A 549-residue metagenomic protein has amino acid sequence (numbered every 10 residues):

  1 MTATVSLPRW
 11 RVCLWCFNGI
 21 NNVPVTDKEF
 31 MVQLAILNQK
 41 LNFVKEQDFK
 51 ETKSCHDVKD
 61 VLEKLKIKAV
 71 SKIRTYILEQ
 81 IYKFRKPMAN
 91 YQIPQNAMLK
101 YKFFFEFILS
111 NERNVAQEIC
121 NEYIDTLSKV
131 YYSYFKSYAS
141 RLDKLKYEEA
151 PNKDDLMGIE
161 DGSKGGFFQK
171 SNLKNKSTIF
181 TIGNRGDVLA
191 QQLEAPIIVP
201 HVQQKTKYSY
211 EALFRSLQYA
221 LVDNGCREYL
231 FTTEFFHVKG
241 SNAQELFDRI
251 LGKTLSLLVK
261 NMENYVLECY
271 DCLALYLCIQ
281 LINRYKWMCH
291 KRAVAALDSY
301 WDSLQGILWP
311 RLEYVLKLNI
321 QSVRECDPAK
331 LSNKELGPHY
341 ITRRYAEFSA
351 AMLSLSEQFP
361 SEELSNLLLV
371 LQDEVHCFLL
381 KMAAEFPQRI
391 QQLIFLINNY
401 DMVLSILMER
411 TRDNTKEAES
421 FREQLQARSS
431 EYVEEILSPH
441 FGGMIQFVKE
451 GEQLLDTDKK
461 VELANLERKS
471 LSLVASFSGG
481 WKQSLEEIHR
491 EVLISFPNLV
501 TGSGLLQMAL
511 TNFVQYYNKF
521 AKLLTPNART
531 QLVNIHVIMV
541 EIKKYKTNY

Functional and structural regions predicted by a protein language model:
T2-V32, R85, A89-N96, K100-Y147 (+11 more regions): Extended amphipathic alpha-helical scaffold segments
T2-W15, G19, E46, K53 (+5 more regions): Residue-level recognition of alpha-helical coiled-coils, specifically the heptad-repeat register on one helix face
R11, V25-K28, V32, K53-K68 (+27 more regions): Alpha-helix boundary/N-cap detector
C13-C16, Q33-V44, L65, A69 (+19 more regions): Amphipathic alpha-helices that form helix-helix packing interfaces
N22-K40, S137-I159, A329-S332, Q446-R468: Short linear, low-complexity motifs centered on an aromatic residue
M31-F235, S241: Alpha-helical repeat/alpha-solenoid scaffolds of the HEAT/ARM/MIF4G superfamily and closely related elongated all-alpha
L109, D143, L404, M408-Y549: Long C-terminal extensions of eukaryotic subunits of large macromolecular complexes
Y138, L145, P151-N414, V492-Q531: Extended alpha-helical solenoid scaffold regions that build the rod-like backbones of large eukaryotic assemblies
